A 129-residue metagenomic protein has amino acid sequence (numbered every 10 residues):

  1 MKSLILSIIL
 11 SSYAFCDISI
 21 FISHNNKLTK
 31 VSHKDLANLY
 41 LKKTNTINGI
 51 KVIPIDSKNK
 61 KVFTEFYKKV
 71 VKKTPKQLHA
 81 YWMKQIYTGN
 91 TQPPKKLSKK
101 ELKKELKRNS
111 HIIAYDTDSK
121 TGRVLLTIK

Functional and structural regions predicted by a protein language model:
S3-Y13: Sec-dependent N-terminal signal peptides
D17-K129: Flexible loop/hinge segments at secondary-structure junctions
